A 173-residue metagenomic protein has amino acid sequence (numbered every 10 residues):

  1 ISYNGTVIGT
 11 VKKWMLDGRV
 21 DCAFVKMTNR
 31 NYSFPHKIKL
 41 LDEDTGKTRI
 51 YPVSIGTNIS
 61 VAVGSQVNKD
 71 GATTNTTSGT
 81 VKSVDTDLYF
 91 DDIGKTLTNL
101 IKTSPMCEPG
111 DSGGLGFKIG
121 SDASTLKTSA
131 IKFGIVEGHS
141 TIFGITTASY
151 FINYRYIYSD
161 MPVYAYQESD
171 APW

Functional and structural regions predicted by a protein language model:
I1-N99, S104, F117-G120, F133 (+2 more regions): Serine endopeptidase catalytic core focused on the charge-relay Asp
G113-L115: Beta-propeller and closely related beta-sheet repeat lectin domains
K118-W173: C-terminal subregion of chymotrypsin/trypsin-like serine protease catalytic domains
